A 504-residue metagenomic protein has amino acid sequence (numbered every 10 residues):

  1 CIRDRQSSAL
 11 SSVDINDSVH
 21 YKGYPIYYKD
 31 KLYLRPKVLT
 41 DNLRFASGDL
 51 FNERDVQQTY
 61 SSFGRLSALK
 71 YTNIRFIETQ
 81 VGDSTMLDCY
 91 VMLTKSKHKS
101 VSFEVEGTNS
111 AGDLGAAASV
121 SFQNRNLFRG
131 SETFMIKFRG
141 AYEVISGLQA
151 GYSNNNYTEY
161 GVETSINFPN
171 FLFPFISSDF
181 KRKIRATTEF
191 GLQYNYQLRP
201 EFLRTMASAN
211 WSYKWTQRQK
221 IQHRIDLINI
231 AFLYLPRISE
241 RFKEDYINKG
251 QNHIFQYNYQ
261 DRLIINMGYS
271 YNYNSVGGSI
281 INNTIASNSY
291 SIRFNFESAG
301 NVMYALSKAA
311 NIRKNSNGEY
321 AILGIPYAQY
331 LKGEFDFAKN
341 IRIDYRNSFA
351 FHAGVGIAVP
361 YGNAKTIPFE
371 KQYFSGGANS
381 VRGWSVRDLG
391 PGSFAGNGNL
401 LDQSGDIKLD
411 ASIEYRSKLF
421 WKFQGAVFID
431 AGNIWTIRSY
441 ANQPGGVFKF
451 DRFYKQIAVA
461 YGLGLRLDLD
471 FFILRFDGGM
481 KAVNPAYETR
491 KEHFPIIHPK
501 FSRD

Functional and structural regions predicted by a protein language model:
R3-N109, R139, D179, L331-G333 (+1 more regions): Periplasmic polypeptide-binding modules associated with outer-membrane biogenesis and secretion
Y27-L34, S100, S153-G354: Transmembrane beta-strand segments of outer-membrane beta-barrel domains in Gram-negative and organellar OMPs
F76, K99-N109, A118-V120, S131-A150 (+5 more regions): Transmembrane beta-strand segments that form the barrel wall of outer-membrane beta-barrel proteins
T85, L114-A118, N156-V162, L203-A207 (+8 more regions): Residues that define the transmembrane beta-barrel architecture of outer-membrane proteins
L87, S348-F428, G432-Y440: Extracytoplasmic gating/loop element in the C-terminal half of outer-membrane beta-barrel translocons and assembly
G107-N109, N126, F138-V144, F168-N170 (+12 more regions): Transmembrane beta-strands of outer-membrane beta-barrel pores
A118-N124, V162-F168, L192, A209-Y213 (+9 more regions): Residues on the lipid-exposed face of transmembrane beta-strands in outer-membrane beta-barrel proteins
N347, W384, D470-D504: Predominantly the C-terminal beta-signal and adjacent terminal strand-loop region of outer-membrane beta-barrel
